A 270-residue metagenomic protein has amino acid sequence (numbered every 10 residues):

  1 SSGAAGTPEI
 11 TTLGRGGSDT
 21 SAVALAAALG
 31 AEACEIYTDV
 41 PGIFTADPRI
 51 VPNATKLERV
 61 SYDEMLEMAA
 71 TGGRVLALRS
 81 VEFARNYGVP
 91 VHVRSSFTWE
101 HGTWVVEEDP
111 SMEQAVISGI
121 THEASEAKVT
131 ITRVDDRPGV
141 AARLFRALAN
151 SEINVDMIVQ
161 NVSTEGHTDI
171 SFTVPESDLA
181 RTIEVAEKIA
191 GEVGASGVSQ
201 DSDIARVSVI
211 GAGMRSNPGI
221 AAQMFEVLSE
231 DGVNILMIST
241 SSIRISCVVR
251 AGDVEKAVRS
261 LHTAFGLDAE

Functional and structural regions predicted by a protein language model:
S1-E270: C-terminal catalytic "cap/lid" subdomain
